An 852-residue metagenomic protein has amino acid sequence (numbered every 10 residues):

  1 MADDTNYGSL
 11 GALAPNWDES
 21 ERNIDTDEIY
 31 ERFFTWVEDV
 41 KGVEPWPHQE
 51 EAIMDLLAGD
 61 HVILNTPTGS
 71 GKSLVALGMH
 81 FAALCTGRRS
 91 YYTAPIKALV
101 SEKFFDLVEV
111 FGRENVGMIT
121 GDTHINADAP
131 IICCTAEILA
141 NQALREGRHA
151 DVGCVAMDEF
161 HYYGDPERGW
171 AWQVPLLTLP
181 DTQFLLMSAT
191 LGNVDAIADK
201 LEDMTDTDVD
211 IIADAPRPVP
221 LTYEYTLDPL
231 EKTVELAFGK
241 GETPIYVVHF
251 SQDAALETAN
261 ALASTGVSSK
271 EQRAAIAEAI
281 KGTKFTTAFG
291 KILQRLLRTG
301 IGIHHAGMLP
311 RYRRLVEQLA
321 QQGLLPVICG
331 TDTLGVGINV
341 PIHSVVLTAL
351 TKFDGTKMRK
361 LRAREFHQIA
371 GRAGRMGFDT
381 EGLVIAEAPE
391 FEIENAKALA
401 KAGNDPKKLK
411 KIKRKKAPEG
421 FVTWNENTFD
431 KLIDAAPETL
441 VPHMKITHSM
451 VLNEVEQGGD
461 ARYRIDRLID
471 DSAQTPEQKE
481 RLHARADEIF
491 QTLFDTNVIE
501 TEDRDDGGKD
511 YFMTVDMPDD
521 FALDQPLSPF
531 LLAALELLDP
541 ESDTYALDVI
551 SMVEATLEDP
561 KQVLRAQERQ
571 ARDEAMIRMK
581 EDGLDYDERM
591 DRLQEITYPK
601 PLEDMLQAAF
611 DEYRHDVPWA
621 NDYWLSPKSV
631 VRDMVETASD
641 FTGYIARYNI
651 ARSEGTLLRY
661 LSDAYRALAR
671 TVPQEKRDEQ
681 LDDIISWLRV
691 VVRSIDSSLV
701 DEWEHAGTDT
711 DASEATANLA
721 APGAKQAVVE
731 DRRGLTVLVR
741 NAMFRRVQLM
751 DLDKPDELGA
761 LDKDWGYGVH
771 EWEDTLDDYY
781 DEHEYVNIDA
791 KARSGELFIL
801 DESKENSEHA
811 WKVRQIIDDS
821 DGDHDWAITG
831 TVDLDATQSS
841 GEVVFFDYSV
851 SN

Functional and structural regions predicted by a protein language model:
M1-V62, V267-R298: Helicase-associated low-complexity/disordered flanking segments
W36, V40-T222, T226, P244-S269 (+1 more regions): Conserved P-loop/Walker A NTP-binding site and adjacent catalytic elements of P-loop NTPases
Y91-T93, S101, V108-G117, Q252-V327 (+1 more regions): Conserved C-terminal RecA-like helicase domain
D128-L144, T299-R313, L319-N339: Conserved two-lobed SF2 helicase motor
V152-V155, V327-K352, E381-E387: A short beta-strand element within the Helicase C-terminal
E224-F250, E257-N260, R314-G323: Conserved interdomain hinge at the start of the Helicase C-terminal
G302, Q321-Q322, D405-K408, I412-D756 (+1 more regions): Non-catalytic terminal extensions of ATP-dependent helicases
S344-L347, T351-D354, R359-N404: Conserved segment of the helicase C-terminal RecA-like domain
